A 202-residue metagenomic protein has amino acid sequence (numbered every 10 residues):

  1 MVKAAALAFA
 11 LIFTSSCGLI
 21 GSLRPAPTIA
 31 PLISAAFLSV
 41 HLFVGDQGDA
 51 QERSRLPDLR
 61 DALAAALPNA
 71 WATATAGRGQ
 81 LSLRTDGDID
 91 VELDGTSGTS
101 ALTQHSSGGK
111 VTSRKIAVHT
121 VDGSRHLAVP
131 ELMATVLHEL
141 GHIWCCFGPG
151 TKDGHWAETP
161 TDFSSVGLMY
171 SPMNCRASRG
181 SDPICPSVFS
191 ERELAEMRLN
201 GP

Functional and structural regions predicted by a protein language model:
A5-S15: Bacterial N-terminal signal peptides
S15-P68, S100-K110, I184, F189 (+1 more regions): Disordered inhibitory propeptide/activation segment of secreted metzincin zinc metalloprotease zymogens, centered on
F43-D46, E92-T96, H119-V121, C146-F147 (+1 more regions): Active-site-proximal beta-strand/loop segments in catalytic clefts of secreted hydrolases
D49-R60, R125-A134, D162: Solvent-exposed, acidic/flexible segments
A62-G77, E139-F147, N200: Structured segments of extracytoplasmic/periplasmic soluble domains in secreted or envelope-associated proteins
A74-V91: Short acidic low-complexity segments
L93-S113, A157-T161: Catalytic zinc-binding patch centered on the HExxH motif and its immediate surroundings that defines zinc-dependent
L127-P202: The catalytic-center signature of Zn2+-dependent metalloproteases
